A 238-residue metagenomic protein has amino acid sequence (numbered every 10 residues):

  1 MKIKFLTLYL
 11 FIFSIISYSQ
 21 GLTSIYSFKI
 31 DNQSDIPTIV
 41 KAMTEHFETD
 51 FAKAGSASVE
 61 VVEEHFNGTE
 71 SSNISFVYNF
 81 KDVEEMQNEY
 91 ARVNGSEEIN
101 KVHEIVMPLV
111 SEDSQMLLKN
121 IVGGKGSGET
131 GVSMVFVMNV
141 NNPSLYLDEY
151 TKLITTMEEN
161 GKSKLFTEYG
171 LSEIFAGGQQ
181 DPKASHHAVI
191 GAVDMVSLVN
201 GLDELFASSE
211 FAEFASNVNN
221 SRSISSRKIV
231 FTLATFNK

Functional and structural regions predicted by a protein language model:
M1-L22: Bacterial Sec-dependent N-terminal signal peptides
Y18-N100, E104-A212, S216-K238: Short S/T/G/P-rich N-terminal loop/turn motif that feeds into the first structured element of a domain
